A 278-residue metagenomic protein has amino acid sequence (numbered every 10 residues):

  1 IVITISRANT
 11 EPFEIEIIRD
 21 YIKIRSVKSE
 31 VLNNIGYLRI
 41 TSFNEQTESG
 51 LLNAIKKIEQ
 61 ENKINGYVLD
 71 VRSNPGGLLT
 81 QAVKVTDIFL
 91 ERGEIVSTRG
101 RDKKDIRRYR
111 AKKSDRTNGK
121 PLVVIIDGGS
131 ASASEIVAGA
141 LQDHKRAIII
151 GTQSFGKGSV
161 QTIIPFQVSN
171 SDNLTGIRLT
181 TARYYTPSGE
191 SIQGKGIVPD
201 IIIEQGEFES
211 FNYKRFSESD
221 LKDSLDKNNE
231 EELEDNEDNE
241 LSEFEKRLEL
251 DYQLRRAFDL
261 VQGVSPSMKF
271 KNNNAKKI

Functional and structural regions predicted by a protein language model:
I1-F166: Cleft-lining beta-strand/loop regions that shape enzyme active-site pockets
I40, R178, K246: Generic anion/oxyanion-binding catalytic loop in active/binding sites
T117, S171-N173: A structural signal for short secondary-structure junctions
F166, N173-R183: Short acidic, Pro/Gly- and aromatic-enriched capping/linker segments at domain boundaries
R183-I278: Conserved functional hotspot residues or short segments at active or partner-binding sites across diverse domains
